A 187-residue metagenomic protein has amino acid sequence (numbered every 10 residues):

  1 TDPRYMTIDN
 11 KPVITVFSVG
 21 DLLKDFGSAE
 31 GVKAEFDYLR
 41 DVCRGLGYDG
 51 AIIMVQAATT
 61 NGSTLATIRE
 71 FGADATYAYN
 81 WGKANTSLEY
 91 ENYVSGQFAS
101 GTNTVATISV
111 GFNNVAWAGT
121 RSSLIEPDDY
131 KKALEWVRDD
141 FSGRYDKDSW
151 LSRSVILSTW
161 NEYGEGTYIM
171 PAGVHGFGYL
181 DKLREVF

Functional and structural regions predicted by a protein language model:
T1-F187: Glycan-processing catalytic domains of CAZymes
